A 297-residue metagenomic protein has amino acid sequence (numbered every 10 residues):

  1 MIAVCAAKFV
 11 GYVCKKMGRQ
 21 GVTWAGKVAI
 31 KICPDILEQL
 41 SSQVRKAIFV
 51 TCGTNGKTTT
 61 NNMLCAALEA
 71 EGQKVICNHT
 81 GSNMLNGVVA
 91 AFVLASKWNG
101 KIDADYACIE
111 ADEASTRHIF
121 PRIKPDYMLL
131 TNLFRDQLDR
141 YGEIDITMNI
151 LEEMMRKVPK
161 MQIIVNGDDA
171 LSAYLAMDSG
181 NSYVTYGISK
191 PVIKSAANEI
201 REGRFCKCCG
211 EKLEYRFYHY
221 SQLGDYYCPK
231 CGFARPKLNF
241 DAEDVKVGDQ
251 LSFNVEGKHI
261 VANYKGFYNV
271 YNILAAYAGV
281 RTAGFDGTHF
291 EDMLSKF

Functional and structural regions predicted by a protein language model:
I2-G187, S195-F205: Phosphate-binding loop of NTP-binding sites
G187-F297: Adenine nucleotide phosphate-binding catalytic loops in nucleotide-utilizing enzymes
